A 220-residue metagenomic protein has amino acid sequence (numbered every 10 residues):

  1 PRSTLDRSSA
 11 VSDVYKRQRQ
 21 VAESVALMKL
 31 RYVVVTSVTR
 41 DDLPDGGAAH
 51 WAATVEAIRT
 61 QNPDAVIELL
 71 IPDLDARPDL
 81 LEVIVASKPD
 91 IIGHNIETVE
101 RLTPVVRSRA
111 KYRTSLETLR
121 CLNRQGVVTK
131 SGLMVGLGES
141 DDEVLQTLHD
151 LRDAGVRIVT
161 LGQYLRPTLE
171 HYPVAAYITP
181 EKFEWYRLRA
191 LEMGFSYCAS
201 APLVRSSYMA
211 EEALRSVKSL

Functional and structural regions predicted by a protein language model:
P1-V11, Y15: Single conserved hydrophobic/aromatic residue that forms the stacking wall/gate of nucleotide- or nucleobase-binding
S12-D13, R17-Q20, V33: Glycine/small-residue-rich loop that forms an oxyanion/phosphate-binding "nest" at active or ligand-binding sites
R19-Q20, A26-K29, A53-A65, D79 (+2 more regions): Auxiliary Fe-S-binding modules of radical SAM enzymes
V33-V35, I67, I92-H94, V159 (+1 more regions): Hydrophobic residues within beta-strands of alpha/beta enzymes
V33-W51, E139-E143: Conserved glycine-rich "GG(E/T)P / GGGxP" loop and the immediately following alpha-helix in the radical SAM core
S37-D45, L102-T103, R107, L169: Glycine-rich, proline-tolerant flexible connector loops at the mouths of alpha/beta enzymes
V38-R40, P72, I96-V99, Q163-Y164 (+1 more regions): Short, ordered loop/turn segments at secondary-structure junctions
